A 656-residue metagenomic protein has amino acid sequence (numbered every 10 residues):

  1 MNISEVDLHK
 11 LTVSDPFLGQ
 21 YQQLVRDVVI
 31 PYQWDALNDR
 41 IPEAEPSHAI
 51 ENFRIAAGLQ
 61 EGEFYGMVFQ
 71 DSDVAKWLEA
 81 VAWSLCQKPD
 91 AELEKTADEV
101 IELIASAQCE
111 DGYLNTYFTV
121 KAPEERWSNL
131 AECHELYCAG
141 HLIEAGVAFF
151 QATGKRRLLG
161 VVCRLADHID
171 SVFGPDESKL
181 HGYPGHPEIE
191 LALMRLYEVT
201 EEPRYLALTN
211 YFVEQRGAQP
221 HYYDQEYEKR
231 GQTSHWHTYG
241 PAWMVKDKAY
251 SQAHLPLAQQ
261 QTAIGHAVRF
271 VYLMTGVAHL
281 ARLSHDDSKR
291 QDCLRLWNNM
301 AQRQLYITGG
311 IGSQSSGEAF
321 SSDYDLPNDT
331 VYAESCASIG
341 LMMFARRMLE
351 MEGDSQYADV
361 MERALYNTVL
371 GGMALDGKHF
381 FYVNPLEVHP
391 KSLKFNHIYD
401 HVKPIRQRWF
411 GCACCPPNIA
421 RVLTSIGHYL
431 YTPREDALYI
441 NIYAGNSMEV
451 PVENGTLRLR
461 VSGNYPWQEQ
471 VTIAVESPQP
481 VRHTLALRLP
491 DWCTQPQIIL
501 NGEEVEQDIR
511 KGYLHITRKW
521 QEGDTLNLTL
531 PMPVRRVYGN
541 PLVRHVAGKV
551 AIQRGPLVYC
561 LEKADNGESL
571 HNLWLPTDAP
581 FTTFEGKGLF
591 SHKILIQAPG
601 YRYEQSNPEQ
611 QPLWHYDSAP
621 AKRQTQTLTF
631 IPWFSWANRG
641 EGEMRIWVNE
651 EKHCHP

Functional and structural regions predicted by a protein language model:
M1-D73, D98-F118: Low-complexity, Ser/Thr/Pro/Gly-enriched N-terminal "stalk/linker" regions
D15, Q22, W34, L78 (+8 more regions): Hydrophobic core segments within long, regular secondary-structure runs in both alpha- and beta-rich folds
L18, L78-A91, G140-K155, I189-E201 (+6 more regions): Well-ordered alpha-helical scaffold segments within catalytic/enzyme domains
S47-G66, N115-H134, P184-L196, E226-H266 (+2 more regions): Carbohydrate-binding/catalytic loop surfaces
K121-V199: A conserved hydrophobic secondary-structure block that centers on an alpha-helix together with its immediately flanking
T209, C293, S355, D359-N367 (+5 more regions): C-terminal beta-rich recognition modules with glycine/proline-rich loops and embedded aromatic residues
G276-R303, L326-K378, H389: Catalytic-core region of carbohydrate-active enzymes that cleave or remodel glycosidic bonds
P480-L500: Beta-strand-rich binding/interaction modules
